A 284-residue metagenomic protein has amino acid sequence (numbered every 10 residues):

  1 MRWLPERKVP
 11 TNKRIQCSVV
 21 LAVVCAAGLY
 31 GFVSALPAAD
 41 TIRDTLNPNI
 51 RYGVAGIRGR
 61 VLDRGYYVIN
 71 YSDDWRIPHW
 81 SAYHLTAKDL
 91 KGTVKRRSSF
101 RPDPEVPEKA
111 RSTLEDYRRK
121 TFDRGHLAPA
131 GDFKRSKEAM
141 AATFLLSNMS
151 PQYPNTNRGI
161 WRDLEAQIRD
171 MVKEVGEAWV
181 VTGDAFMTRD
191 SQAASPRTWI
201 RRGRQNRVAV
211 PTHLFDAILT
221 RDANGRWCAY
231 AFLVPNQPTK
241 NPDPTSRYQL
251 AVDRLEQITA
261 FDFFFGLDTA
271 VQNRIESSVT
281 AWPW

Functional and structural regions predicted by a protein language model:
R2-W284: Domain-level detector for secreted/extracellular nuclease and nuclease-toxin modules, and for the ENPP-like C-terminal
